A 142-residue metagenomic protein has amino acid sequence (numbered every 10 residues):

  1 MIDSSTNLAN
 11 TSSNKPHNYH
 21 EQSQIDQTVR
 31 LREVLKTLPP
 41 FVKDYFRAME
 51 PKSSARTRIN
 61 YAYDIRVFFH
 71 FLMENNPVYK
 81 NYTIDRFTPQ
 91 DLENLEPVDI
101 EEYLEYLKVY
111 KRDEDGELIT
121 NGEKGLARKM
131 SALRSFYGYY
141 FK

Functional and structural regions predicted by a protein language model:
M1-S53: N-terminal DNA-binding module of tyrosine recombinases/phage integrases
V42-R56, R66-K142: N-terminal core-binding DNA-recognition domain of tyrosine recombinases/integrases
R58-A62: A short, charge-rich alpha-helical start-of-domain segment used by transcription regulators
